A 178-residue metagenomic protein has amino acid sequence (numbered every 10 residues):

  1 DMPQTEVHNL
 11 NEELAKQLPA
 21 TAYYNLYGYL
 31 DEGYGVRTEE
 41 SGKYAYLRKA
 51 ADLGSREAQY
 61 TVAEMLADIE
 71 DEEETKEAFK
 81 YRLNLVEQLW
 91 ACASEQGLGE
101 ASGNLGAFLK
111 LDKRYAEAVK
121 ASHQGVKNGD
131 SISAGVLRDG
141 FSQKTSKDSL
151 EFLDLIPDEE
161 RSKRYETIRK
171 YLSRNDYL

Functional and structural regions predicted by a protein language model:
D1, K16-T21, L26, L30-Y34 (+9 more regions): Short helix-capping/linker turns of helical repeat alpha-solenoids
D1, Y27-R37, A63-A78, G106-A116 (+2 more regions): Short coil/turn linking the two alpha-helices of tandem helical-hairpin repeats
M2-N11, V36-Y46, E73-L89, D112-A121 (+1 more regions): Structural signature of tandem alpha-helical TPR/SEL1-like repeats, specifically the intra-repeat loop/turn
N11-E12, G28, E32, R48 (+3 more regions): Amphipathic alpha-helical repeat scaffolds
R56, Y60-K113, K120-G125: Alpha-helical adaptor scaffolds
V119, H123-S131, R138-S146, E151-N175: TPR/TPR-like (Sel1-like) alpha-helical repeat modules
